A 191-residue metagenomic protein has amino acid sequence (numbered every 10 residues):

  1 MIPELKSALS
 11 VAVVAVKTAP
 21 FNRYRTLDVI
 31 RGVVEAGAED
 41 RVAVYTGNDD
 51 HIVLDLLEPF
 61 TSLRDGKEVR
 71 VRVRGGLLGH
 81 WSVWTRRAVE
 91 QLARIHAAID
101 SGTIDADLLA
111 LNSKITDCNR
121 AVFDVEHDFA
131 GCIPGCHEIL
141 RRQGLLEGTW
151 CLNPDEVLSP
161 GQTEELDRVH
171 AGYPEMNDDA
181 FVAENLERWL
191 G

Functional and structural regions predicted by a protein language model:
M1-C132: Catalytic alpha/beta core domains of metabolic enzymes, predominantly
D117-G191: C-terminal extensions of enzymes
